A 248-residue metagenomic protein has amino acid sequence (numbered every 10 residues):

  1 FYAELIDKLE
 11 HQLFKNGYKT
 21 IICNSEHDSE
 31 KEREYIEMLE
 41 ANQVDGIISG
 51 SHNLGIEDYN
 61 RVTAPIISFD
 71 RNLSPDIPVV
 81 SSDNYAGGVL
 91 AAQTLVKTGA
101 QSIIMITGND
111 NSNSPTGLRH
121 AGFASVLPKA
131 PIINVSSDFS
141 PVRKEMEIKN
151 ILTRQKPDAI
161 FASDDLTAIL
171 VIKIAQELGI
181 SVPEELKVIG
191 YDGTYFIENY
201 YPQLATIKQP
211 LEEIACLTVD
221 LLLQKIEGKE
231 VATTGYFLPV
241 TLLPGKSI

Functional and structural regions predicted by a protein language model:
F1-E4, I22-K31, V80-L90, I106-E147 (+5 more regions): Hinge/beta->alpha junction and helix N-cap segments in small-molecule ligand-binding domains
F1-I36, N42-Q43: Amphipathic helical "hinge" segments at domain boundaries
K15-N16, V126-I132, Q155-K156, E177-V182: Short helix-capping segments at alpha-helix termini
S29-Q43, R143-K156: Short, well-structured alpha-helical segments in soluble
I36, V44-G50, I104-T107, Q155-D164 (+1 more regions): Periplasmic-binding protein-like
G50-L90, L166, D192-L204: Flexible loop/hinge segments that line or gate small-molecule binding clefts
K149, T153-A159, S163-I248: Flexible loop/turn connectors
